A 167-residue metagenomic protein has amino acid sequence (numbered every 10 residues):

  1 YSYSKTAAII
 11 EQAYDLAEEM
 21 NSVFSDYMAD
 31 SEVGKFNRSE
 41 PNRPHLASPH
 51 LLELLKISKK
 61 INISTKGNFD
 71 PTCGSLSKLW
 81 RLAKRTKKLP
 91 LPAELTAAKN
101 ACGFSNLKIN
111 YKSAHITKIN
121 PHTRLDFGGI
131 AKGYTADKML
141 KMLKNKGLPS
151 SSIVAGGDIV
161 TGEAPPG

Functional and structural regions predicted by a protein language model:
Y1-G128, K138-S151: A contiguous, well-ordered beta/alpha segment that forms the leading edge of an enzyme domain
K132: Short, conserved phosphate/pyrophosphate- and ester-handling motifs at nucleotide-, phospho-/glycolipid
T135: Short active-site segment of divalent metal-dependent hydrolases/proteases that encodes the spacing between
I153-A155: Short, glycine-/polar-rich solvent-exposed loops and beta-turns at beta-strand/coil boundaries
G157-G167: Hydrophobic/aromatic-rich core segments of domains that either
